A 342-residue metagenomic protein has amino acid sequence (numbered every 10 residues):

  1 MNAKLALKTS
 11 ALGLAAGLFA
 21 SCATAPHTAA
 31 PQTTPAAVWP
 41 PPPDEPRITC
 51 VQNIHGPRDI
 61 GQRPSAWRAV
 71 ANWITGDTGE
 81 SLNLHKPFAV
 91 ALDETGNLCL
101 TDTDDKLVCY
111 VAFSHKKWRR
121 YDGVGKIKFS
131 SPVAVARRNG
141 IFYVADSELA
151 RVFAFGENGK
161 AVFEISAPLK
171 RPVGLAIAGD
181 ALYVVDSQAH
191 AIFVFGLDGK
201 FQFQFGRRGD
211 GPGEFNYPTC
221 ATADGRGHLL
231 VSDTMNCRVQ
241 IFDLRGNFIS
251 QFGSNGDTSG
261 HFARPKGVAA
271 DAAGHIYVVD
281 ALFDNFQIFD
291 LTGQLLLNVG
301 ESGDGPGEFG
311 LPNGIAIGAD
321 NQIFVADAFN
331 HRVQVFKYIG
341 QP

Functional and structural regions predicted by a protein language model:
M1-A11: Bacterial N-terminal signal peptides that target proteins for export
S10-F19: Bacterial N-terminal signal peptides
C22-P342: Eukaryotic scaffold repeat domains enriched in small/polar residues
